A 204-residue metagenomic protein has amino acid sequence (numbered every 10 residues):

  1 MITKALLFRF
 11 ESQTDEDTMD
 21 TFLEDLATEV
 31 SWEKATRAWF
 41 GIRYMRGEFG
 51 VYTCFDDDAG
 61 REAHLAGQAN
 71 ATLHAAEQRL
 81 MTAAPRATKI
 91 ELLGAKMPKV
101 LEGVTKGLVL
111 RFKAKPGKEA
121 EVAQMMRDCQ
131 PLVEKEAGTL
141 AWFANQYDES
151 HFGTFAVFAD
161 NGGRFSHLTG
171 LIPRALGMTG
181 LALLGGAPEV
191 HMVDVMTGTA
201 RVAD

Functional and structural regions predicted by a protein language model:
M1-F49, D56-A71, A75-R174, M178-D204: Short S/T/G/P-rich N-terminal loop/turn motif that feeds into the first structured element of a domain
